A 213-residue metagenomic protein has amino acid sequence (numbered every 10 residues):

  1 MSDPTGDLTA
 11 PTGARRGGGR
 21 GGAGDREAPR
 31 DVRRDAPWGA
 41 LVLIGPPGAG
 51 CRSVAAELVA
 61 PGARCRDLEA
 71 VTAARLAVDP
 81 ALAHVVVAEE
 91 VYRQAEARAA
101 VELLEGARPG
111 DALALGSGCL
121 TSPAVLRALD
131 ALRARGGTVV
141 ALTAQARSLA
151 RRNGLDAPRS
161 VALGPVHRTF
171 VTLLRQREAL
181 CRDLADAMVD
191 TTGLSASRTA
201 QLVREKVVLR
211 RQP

Functional and structural regions predicted by a protein language model:
S2-A36, E57, T138, E178-P213: NTP-dependent small-molecule kinase module
L43: Hydrophobic anchor at the beta1->P-loop junction of P-loop NTPases
P46: P-loop (Walker A) phosphate-binding loop of NTP-binding proteins
A49: ATP-binding Walker
R52: Walker A/P-loop
A56-V101: Conserved substrate/cofactor phosphate-moiety recognition/catalytic segment in nucleotide-dependent phosphotransferases
V91-R133: Glycine-rich phosphate-binding loop used to anchor ATP phosphates in small-molecule kinases, encompassing both
A134-A179: A glycine- and Lys/Arg-enriched "phosphate-lid" helix/loop adjacent to the NTP-binding pocket of small-molecule kinases
